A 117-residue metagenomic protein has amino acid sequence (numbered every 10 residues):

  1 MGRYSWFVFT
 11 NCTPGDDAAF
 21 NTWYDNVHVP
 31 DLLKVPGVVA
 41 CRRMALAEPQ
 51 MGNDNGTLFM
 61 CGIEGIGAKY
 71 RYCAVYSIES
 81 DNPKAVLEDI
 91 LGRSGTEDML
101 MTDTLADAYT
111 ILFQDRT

Functional and structural regions predicted by a protein language model:
M1-T117: Macromolecular interaction modules
